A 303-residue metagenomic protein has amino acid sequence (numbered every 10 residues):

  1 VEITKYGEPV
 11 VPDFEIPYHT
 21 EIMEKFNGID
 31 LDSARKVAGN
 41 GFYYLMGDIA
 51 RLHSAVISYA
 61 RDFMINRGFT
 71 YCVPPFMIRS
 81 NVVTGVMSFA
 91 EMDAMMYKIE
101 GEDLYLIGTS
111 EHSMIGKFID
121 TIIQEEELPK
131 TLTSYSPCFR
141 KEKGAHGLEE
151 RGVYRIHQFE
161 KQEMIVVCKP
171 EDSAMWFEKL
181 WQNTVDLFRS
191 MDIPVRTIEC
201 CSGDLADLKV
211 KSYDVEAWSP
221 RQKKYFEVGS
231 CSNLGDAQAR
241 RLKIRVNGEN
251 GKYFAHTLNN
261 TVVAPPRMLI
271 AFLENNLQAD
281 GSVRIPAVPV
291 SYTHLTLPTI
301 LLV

Functional and structural regions predicted by a protein language model:
V1-A38: Conserved oxyanion/phosphate-binding beta-strand-loop segments in alpha/beta enzyme cores
E15, A38-Y292: Structured aminoacyl-transfer and RNA-binding surfaces used for tRNA recognition/handling in the translation apparatus
T293-T299: Conserved small/polar residues in nucleotide/adenosyl-binding loops
